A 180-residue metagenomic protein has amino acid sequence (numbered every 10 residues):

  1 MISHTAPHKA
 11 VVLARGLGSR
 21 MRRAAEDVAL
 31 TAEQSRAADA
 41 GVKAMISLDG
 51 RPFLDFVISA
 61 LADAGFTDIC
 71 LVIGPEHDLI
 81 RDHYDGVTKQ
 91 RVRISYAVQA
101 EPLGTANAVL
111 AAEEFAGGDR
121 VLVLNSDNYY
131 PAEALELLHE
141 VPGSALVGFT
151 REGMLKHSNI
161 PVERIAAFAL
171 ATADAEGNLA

Functional and structural regions predicted by a protein language model:
M1-V123: Conserved N-terminal catalytic core of the sugar/cofactor nucleotidyltransferase
S126-Y129: The conserved acidic donor/metal-binding loop of glycosyltransferases
P131-A180: Conserved core of the sugar-phosphate nucleotidyltransferase
